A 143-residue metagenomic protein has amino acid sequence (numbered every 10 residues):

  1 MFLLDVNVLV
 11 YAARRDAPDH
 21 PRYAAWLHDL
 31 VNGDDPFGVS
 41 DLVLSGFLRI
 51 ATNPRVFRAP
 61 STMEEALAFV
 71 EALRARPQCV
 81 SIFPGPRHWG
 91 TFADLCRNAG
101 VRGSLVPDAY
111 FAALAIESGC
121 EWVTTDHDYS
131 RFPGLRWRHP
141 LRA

Functional and structural regions predicted by a protein language model:
M1, A112-A143: Acidic, PIN/NYN-like endoribonuclease modules and their adjacent C-terminal/linker elements
M1-V39, P54-A68, A143: Short, well-structured N-terminal submotif of metal-dependent ribonuclease cores
V8, V43, R87-H88, Y110-F111 (+1 more regions): Alpha-helix capping/helix-boundary segments
G33-D34, R76-P77, S118, F132: Structured helix-beta-strand junction loops
G38-D41, T124-T125: Short beta-strand segments at enzyme active-site cores
L73: Ligand-binding beta-strand-loop-alpha-helix segment within the catalytic cores of soluble metabolic enzymes
Q78-V123: Active-site neighborhoods of divalent-metal-dependent phosphate/nucleic-acid chemistry enzymes
